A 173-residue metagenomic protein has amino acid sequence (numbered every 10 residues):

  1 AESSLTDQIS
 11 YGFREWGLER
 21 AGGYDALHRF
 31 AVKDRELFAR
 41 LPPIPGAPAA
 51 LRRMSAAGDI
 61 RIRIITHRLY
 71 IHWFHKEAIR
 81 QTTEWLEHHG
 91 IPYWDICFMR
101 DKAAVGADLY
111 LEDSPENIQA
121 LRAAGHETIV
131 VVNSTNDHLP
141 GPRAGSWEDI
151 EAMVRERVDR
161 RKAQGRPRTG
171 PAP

Functional and structural regions predicted by a protein language model:
A1-G23: Active-site neighborhood of HAD-like aspartate-dependent phosphohydrolases
I9, R63-F74, I79-A103: A short, structured active-site edge motif that brings together acidic residues
W16-D34, I60-R63: Short, basic/glycine-rich phosphate-binding loops at helix/coil junctions that contact nucleotide phosphates
F38-P43, A47-I79: Substrate-recognition element of Asp-dependent hydrolases with the DxDx(T/V) motif
R61-R63, L109, I129: A structural signal for isolated positions on well-ordered beta-strands in alpha/beta enzyme cores
I62, Y70-F74, A104-G106, N117-A120 (+1 more regions): Short catalytic/ligand-binding loop motif for oxyanion handling, primarily in non-cytosolic enzymes, centered on
I96-R122: Conserved Lys-Pro-Asp/Glu-containing loop-to-beta segment of HAD-superfamily phosphomonoesterases, centered on
P115-P173: Asp-based, Mg2+/Mn2+-dependent phosphohydrolase catalytic module
